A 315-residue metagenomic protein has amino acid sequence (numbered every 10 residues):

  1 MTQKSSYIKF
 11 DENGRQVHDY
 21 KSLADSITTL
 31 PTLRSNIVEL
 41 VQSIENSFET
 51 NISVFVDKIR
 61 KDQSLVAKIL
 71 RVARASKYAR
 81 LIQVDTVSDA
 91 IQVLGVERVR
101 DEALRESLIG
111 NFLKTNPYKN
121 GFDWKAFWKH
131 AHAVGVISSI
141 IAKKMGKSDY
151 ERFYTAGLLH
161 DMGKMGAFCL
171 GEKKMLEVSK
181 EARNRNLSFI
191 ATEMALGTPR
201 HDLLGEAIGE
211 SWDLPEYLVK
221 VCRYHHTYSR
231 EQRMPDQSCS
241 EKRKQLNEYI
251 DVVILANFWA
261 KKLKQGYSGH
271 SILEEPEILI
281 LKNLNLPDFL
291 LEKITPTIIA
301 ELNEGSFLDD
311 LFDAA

Functional and structural regions predicted by a protein language model:
M1-K174, R183, L187-E274, F307-L308 (+1 more regions): Conserved alpha-helical "signature site" that marks functionally important helical segments or helix/loop junctions
K180: Short Lys/Arg-enriched helix C-cap and helix-to-coil transition segments that create basic nucleic-acid-contact patches
H270, E274-N285: A hydrophobic, small-residue-rich beta->alpha segment in the mid-to-C-terminal subdomain of diverse proteins
N285-A315: Short hairpin/turn module used for nucleic-acid contact or packing/dimerization
